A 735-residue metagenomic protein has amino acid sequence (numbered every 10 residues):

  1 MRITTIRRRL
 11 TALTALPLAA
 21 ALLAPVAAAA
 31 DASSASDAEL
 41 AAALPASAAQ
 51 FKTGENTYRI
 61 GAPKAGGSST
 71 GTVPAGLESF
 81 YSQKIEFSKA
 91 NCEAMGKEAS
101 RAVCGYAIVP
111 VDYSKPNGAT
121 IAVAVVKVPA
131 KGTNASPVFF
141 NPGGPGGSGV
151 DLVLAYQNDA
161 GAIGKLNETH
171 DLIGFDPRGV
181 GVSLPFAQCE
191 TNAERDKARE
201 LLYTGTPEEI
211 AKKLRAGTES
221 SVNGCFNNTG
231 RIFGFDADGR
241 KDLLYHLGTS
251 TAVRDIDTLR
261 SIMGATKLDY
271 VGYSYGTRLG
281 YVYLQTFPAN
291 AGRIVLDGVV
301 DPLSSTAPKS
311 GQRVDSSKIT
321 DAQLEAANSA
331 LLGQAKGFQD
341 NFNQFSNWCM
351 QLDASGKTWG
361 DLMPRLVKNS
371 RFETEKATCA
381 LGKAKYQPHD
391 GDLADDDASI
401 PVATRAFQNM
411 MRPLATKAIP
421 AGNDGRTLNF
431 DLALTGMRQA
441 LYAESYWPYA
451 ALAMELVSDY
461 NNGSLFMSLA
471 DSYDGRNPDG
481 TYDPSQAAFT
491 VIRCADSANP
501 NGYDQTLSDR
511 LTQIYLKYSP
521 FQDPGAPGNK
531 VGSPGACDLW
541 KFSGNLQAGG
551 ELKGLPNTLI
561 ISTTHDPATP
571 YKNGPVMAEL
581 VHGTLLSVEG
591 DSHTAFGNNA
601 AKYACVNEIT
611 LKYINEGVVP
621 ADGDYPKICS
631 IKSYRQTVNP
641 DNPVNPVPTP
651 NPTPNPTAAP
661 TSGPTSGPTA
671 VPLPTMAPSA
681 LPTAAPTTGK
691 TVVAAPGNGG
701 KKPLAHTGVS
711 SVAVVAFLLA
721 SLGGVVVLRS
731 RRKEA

Functional and structural regions predicted by a protein language model:
R2-L10, A29-S221, G234, T258 (+9 more regions): Catalytic-loop region of hydrolases
E39-G71, K197, H389-L555, G583 (+3 more regions): Alpha/beta-hydrolase fold active-site neighborhood
G161, Q188-L202, V282-S399, E455-N461: A catalytic-pocket lid/entrance helix-loop region that shapes and gates access to the active site across common
V253-K267: Conserved acidic catalytic loop of the alpha/beta-hydrolase fold
G554, L559-S562: Short beta-strand/loop motif that positions the catalytic acidic residue of the alpha/beta-hydrolase fold
P567-K572: Conserved alpha/beta-hydrolase "acid-adjacent" motif
V644-H706: C-terminal low-complexity, Ser/Thr- and acidic/Pro-rich disordered "stalk" regions positioned immediately N-terminal
H706-R732: A cross-kingdom C-terminal cell-surface attachment/processing module
